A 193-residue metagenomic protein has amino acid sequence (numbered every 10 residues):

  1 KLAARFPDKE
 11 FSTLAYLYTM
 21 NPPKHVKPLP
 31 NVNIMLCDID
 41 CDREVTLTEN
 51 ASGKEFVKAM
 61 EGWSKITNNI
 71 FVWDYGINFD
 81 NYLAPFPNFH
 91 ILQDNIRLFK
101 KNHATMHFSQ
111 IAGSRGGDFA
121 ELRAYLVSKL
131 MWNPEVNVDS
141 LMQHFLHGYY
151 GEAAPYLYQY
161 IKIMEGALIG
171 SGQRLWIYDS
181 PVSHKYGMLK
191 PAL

Functional and structural regions predicted by a protein language model:
K1-D139, Q143, K190-A192: Catalytic-core regions of glycoside hydrolase
L130-L193: Catalytic domains of carbohydrate-active enzymes that cleave complex glycans
